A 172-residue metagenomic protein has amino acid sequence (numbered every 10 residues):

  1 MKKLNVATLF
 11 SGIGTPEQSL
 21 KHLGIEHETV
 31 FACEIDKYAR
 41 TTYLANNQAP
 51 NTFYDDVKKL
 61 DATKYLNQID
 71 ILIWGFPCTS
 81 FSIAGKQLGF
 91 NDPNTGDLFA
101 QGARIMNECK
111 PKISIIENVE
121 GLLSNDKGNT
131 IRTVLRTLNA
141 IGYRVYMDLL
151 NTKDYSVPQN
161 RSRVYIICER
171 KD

Functional and structural regions predicted by a protein language model:
M1-V30, R40, T137-I141, R163-D172: S-adenosyl-L-methionine-dependent DNA methyltransferase catalytic core
N5, E26-E28, Q48-A49, Q68 (+2 more regions): Short loop/turn motifs at secondary-structure junctions
C33: The conserved SAM/SAH-binding core of class I Rossmann-like methyltransferase domains, concentrating on the hydrophobic
D36: Conserved SAM/SAH-binding beta-strand->alpha-helix loop
Y43: Conserved SAM-binding loop
A49-V57: Conserved SAM-binding strand-loop segment of SAM-dependent methyltransferases
A62-I71, T79-D172: Class I S-adenosyl-L-methionine
